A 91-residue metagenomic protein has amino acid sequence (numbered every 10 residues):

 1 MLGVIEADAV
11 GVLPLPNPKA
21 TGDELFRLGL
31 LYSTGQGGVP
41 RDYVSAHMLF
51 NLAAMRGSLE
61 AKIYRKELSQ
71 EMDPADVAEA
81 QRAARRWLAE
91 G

Functional and structural regions predicted by a protein language model:
L2-G3, N17: Terminal, intrinsically disordered low-complexity segments enriched in charged/polar and proline residues
E6-L13, P40-M48, A75-Q81: Structural signature of tandem alpha-helical TPR/SEL1-like repeats, specifically the intra-repeat loop/turn
L13, P18-L28, G35-Q36, F50 (+1 more regions): Short helix-capping/linker turns of helical repeat alpha-solenoids
G22, F26, Y43, L59-K62 (+1 more regions): Start-of-helix signal in alpha-solenoid helical-repeat scaffolds, especially tetratricopeptide repeats
R27, L31, Y64-K66, A83: "A position-specific structural signal for the A-helix of alpha-solenoid helical repeats
G29-G38, S69-D73: Short coil/turn linking the two alpha-helices of tandem helical-hairpin repeats
S45, L52, E67, A83-R86: The canonical alpha-helical register within tetratricopeptide repeats
S69-G91: Alpha-helical linker/edge segments of TPR/alpha-solenoid repeat scaffolds and analogous pre-/post-domain helices
